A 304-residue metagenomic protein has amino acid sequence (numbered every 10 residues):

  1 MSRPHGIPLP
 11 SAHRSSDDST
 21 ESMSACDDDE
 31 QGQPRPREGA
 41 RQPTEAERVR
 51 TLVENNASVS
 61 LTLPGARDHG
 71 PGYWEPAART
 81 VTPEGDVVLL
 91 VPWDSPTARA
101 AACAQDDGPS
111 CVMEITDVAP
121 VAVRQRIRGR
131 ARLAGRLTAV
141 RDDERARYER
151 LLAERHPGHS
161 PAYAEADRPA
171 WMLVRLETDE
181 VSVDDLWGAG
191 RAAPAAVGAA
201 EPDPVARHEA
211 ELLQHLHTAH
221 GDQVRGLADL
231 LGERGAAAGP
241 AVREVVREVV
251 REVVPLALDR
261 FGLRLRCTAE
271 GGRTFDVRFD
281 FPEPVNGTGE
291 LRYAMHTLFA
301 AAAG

Functional and structural regions predicted by a protein language model:
M1-Q31, E149-G304: C-terminal edge-of-domain segments
R3-P8, A25-A102: An N-terminal domain-cap segment
R50-V53, C103-Q105, V123-R124, A164-D167 (+1 more regions): A general structural signal for short secondary-structure junctions and capping/turn motifs
N56-V59, E84-D86, G108-S110, A170-L173 (+1 more regions): Short, surface-exposed beta-edge/turn micro-motifs
T62-A66, T116, R266-E270: A generic structural motif
G70, V121-R124, V183-D185: Short, well-ordered, mixed-charge alpha-helical segments that flank or form enzyme active sites
V91-W93, I115-D117, L137, R175-E180 (+1 more regions): Short, structured patches in soluble enzyme cores that scaffold and shape functional sites
W93-P157, G271-F275: Short, structured beta-strand-loop surface elements
